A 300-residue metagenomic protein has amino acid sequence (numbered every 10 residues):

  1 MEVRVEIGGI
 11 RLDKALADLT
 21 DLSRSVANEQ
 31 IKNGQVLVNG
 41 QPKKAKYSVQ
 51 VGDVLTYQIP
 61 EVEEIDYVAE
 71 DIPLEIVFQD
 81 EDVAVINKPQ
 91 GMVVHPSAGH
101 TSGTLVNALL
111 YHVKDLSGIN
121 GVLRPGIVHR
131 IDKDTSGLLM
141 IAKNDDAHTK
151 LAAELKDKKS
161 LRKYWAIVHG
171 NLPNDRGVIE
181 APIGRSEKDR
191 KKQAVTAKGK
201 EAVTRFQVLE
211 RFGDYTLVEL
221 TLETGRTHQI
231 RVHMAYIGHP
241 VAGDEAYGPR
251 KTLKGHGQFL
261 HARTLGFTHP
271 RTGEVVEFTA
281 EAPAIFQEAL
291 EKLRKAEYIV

Functional and structural regions predicted by a protein language model:
M1-V300: RNA pseudouridine synthases
